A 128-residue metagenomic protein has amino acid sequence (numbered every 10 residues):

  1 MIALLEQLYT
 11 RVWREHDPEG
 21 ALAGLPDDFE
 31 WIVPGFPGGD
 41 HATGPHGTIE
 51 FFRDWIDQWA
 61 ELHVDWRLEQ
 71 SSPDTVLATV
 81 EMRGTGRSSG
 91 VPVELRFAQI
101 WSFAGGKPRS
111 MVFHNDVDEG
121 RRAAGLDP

Functional and structural regions predicted by a protein language model:
I2-L4, P18-P73: A solvent-exposed, acidic/Ser-Thr-rich amphipathic alpha-helical stretch
E6-T10: Amphipathic alpha-helical repeat scaffolds
L25, M82-G84, N115: Short beta-strand segments enriched in hydrophobic/aromatic residues within well-folded beta-rich domains
L62-V64, P92-Q99: Short, surface-exposed coil-to-beta transition loops
P73-M82: A short hydrophobic beta-strand element
G84-E94: Short, cysteine-centered beta-strand-loop-beta hairpins and adjacent loop/turn segments enriched in charged/polar
A98-R122: Short beta-strand edge/turn micro-motifs at domain boundaries
